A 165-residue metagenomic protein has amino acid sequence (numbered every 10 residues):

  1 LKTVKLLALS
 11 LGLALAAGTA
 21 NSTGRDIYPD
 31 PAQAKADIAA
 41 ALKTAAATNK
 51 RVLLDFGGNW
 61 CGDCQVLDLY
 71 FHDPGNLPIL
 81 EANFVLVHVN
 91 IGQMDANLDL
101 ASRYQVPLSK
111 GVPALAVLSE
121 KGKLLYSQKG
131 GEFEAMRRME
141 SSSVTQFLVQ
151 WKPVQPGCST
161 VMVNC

Functional and structural regions predicted by a protein language model:
L1-A8: Bacterial N-terminal signal peptides that target proteins for export
A8-A16: Bacterial N-terminal signal peptides
A20-A32: N-proximal helix/coil linker or "cap" segments that precede and/or mark the start of modular domains
D30-V52: A short beta-strand-turn-helix
T48-L53, A82-V87, V112-P113, E120: Loop/turn elements at helix/coil->beta-strand transitions in domains of secreted/extracellular proteins
F56-F71: Conserved redox-active cysteine motifs that mediate thiol-disulfide chemistry, especially di-cysteine Cys-X(1-2)-Cys
D73-L98: Thiol-based oxidoreductase modules, predominantly thioredoxin-like and allied folds used for disulfide exchange
K110-P156: Non-catalytic, surface beta->alpha helical segment in thiol-disulfide oxidoreductase systems
